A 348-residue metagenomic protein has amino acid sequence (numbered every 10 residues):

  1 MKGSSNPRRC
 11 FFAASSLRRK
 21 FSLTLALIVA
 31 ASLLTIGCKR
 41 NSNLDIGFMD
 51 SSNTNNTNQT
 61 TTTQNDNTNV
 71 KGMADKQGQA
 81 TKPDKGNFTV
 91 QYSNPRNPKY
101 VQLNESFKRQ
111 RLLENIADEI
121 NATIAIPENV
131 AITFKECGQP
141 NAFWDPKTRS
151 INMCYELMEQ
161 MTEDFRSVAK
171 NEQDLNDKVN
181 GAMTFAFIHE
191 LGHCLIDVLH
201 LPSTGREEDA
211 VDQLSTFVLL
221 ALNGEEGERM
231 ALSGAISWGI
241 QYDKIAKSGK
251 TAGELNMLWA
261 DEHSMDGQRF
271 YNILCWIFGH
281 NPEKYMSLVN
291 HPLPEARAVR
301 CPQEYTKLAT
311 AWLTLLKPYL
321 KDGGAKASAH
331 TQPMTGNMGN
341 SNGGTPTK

Functional and structural regions predicted by a protein language model:
S4-L25: Bacterial N-terminal signal peptides that target proteins for export
L34-G37: C-terminal motif of bacterial Sec signal peptides marking the signal peptidase cleavage site
R40-N152, L157-S167, L316-G344: A metal-dependent hydrolase signature that marks the N-terminal structural subdomain at the beginning of catalytic folds
D75, T81, G86-T89, G253-K348: Pan-zinc metallopeptidase signature
E128-W144, D212-Q213, E228-I245: Acidic helix-start/capping segments at beta-turn-to-alpha-helix junctions
N176-I196: Short alpha-helix carrying the canonical HExxH Zn2+-binding catalytic motif
T204-N223: An active-site-proximal "capping" alpha-helix that borders the catalytic cofactor pocket
L220-F278: Active-site/pore-lining binding-face segments in mid-to-C-terminal subdomains
